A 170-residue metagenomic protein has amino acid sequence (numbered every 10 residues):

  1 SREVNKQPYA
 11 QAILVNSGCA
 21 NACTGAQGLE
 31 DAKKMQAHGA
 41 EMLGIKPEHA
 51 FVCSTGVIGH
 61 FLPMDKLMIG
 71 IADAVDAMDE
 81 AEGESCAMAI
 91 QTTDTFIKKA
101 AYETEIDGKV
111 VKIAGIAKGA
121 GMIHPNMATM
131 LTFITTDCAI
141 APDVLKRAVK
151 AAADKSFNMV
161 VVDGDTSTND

Functional and structural regions predicted by a protein language model:
S1, M159-V161: Short glycine-rich, acidic/polar surface loops and turns
S1-P8: Active-site-flanking structural segment that lines cofactor/substrate pockets
P8-Y9, M127: Short loop/turn elements that form and flank the Walker-type P-loop nucleotide-binding site in RecA-like NTPase cores
Q11-G18, H49-T55, N169-D170: Glycine- and acidic-rich phosphate- and metal-coordinating loops
A26-K34: Glycine-rich anion/phosphate-binding loops
K33-K34, H38-F157, S167: Glycine-rich, mobile lid/loop segments that gate access to catalytic sites or pores
